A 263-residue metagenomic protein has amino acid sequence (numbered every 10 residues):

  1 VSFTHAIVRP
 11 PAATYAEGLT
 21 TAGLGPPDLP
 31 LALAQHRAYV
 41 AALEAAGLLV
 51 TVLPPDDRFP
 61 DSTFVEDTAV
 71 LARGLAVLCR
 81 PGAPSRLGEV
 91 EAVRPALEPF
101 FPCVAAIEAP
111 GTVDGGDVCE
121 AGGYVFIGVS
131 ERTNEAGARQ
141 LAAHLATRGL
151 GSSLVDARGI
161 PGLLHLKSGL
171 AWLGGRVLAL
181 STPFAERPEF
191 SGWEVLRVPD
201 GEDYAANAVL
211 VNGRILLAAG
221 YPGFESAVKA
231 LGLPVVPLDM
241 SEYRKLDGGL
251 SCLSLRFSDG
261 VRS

Functional and structural regions predicted by a protein language model:
V1-S263: The feature marks the mature, well-folded catalytic cores of soluble enzymes
